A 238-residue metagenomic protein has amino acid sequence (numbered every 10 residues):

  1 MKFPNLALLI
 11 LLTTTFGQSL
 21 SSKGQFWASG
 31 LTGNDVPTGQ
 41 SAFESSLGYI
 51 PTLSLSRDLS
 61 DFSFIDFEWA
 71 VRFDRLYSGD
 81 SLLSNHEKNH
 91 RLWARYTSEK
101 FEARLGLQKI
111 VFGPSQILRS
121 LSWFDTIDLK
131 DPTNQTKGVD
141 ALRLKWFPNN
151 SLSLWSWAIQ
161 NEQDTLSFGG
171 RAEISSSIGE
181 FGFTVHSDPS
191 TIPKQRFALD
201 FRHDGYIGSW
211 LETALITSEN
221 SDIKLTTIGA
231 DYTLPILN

Functional and structural regions predicted by a protein language model:
K2-L9: Sec-dependent signal peptide recognition, specifically the positively charged N-region followed immediately by
L9-G17: Hydrophobic h-region of N-terminal signal peptides that target proteins for export in Gram-negative bacteria
S19-G33: Short N-terminal segments immediately surrounding and downstream of signal-peptide cleavage
S19-S21, S60-I65, E99-K100, L129-N238: Signature for the C-terminal beta-barrel architecture of outer-membrane proteins
S29-Y49: Surface-exposed strand-loop-strand hairpins of Gram-negative outer-membrane beta-barrel proteins
G33-P37, L76-D80, F112-I117, T165 (+2 more regions): Outer-membrane beta-barrel proteins
V36-S41, S78-D80, I127-K130, S187 (+1 more regions): Extracellular loop and loop/strand-boundary signature of outer-membrane beta-barrel proteins
S56-S153, S175: Outer membrane beta-barrel
